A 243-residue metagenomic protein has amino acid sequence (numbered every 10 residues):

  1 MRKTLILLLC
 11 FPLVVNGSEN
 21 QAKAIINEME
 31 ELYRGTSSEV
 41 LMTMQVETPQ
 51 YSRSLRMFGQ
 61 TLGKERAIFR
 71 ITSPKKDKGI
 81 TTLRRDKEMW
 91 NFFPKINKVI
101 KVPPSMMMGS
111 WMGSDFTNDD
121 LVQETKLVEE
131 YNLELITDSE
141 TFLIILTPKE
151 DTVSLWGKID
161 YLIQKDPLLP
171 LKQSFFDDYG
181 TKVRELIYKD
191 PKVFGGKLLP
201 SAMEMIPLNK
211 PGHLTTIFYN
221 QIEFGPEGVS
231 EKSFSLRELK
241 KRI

Functional and structural regions predicted by a protein language model:
T4-V15: Sec-dependent N-terminal signal peptides
S18-S37, T43, R53, D86-G157 (+2 more regions): Flexible, processing/modification-adjacent segments and terminal tails in exported/periplasmic/extracellular proteins
M29, M57-T61, Y188-V193: Extended lipid/amphipathic-ligand handling interfaces
V40, A67-I71, M89-F93, V99-K101 (+4 more regions): Short hydrophobic/aromatic-rich beta-strand segments that constitute the beta-sheet cores of beta-sandwich/beta-barrel
V40-K76, L168: N-terminal, post-signal-peptide region of Sec/Tat-exported proteins
Q45, L62-K64, T72-P74, K87-E88 (+7 more regions): Solvent-exposed coil/turn segments that connect beta secondary-structure elements in extracytoplasmic/periplasmic
T61-L62, L83-R85, F92, L135-D138 (+2 more regions): Generic beta-strand structural signal
V122, T141-F234: Gly/Pro-enriched, hydrophobic low-complexity segments that function as extracytoplasmic propeptides/linkers
